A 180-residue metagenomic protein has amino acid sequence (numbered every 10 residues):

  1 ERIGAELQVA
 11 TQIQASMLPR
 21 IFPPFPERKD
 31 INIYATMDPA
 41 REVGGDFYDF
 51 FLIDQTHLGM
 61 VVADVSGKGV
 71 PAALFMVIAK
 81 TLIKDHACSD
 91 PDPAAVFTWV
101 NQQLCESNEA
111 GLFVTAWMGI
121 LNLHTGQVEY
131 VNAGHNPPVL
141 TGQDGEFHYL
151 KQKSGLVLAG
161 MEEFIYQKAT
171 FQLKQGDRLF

Functional and structural regions predicted by a protein language model:
R2-R178: … and, occasionally, acidic/histidine-rich disordered N-termini of signaling adaptors
